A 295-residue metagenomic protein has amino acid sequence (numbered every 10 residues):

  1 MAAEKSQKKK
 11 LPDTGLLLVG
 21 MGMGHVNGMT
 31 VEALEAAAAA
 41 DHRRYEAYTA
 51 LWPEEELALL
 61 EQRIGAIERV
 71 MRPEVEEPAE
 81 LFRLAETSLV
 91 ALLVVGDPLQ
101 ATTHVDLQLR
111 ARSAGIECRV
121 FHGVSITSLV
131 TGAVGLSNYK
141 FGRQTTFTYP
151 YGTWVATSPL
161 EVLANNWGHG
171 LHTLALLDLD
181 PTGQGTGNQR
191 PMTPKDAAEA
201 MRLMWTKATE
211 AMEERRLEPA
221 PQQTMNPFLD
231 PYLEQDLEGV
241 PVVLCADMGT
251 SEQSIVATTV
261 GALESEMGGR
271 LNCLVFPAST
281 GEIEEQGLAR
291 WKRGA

Functional and structural regions predicted by a protein language model:
A2-E117, F121: Class I S-adenosyl-L-methionine
K8-V19, C118, S125-A295: Beta-strand/loop-alpha-helix module characteristic of Rossmann-like adenine-cofactor folds
